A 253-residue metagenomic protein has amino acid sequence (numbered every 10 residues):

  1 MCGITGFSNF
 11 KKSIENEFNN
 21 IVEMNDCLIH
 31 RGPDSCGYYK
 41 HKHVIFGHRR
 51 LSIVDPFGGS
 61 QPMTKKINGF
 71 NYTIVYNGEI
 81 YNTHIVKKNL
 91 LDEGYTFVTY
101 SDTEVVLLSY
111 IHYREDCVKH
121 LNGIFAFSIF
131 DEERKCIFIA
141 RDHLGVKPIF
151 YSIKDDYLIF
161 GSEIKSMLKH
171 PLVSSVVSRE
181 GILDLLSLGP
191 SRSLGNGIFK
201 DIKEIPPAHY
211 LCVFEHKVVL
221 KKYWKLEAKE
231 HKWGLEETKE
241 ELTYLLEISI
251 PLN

Functional and structural regions predicted by a protein language model:
M1-N253: Cysteine-centered catalytic environments shared across enzyme families
